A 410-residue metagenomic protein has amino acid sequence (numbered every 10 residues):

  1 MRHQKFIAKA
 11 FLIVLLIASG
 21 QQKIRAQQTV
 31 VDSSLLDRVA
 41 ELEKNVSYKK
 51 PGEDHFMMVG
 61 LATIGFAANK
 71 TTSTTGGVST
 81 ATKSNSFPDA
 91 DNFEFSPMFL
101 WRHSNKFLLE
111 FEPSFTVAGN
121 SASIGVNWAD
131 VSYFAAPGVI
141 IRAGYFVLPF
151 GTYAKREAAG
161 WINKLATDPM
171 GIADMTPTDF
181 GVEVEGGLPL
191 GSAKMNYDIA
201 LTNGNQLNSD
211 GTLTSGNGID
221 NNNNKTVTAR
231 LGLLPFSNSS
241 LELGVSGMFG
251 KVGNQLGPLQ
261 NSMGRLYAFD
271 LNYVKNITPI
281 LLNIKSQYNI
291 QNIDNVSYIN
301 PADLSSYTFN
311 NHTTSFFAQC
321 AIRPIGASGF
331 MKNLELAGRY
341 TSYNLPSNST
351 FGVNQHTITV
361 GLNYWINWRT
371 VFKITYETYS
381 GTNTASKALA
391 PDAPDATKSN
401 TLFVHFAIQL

Functional and structural regions predicted by a protein language model:
M1-Q28: Bacterial Sec-dependent N-terminal signal peptides
F6, I24-T63, A68-T72: N-terminal periplasmic/intermembrane-space "pro-region" immediately following the signal or transit peptide
T29-V31, K70-T72, K83-S84, A129-F134 (+3 more regions): Outer-membrane beta-barrel pore domains
V31, L36-V39, E43-V46, K194-M195 (+2 more regions): Short, structured loop/turn "capping" segments at alpha-beta junctions
P51-S73, S84-L207, N223-S240, H312 (+5 more regions): Outer membrane beta-barrel
V78-T82: A solvent-exposed, charged loop/short amphipathic helix patch at secondary-structure junctions
A173, G216, D220, F309: Glycine- and other small-residue-rich loops at beta-strand/loop junctions that grip anionic moieties
L207-P258, S262: Loop-centered beta-sheet repeat module
